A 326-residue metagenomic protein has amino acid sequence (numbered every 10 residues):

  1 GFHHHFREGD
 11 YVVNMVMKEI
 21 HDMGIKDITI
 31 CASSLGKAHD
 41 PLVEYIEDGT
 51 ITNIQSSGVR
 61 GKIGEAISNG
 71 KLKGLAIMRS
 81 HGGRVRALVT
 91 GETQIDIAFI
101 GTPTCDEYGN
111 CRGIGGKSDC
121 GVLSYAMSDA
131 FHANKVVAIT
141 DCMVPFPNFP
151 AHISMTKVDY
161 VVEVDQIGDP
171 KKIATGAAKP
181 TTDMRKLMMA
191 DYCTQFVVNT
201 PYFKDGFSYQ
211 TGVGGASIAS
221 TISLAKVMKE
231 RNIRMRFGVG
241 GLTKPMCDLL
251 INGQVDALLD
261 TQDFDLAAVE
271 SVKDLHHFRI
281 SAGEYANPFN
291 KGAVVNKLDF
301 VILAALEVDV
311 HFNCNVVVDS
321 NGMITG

Functional and structural regions predicted by a protein language model:
G1-G326: Conserved alpha/beta enzyme-core scaffold
